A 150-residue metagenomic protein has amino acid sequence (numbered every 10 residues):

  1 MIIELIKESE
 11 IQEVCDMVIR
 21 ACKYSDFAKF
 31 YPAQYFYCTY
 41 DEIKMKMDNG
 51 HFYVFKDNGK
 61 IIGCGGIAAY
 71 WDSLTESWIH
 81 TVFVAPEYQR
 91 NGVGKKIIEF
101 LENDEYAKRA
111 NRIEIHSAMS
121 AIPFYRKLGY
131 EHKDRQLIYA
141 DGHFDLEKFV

Functional and structural regions predicted by a protein language model:
I2-D16: A short beta-loop-alpha structural element at the N-terminal edge of CoA-dependent acyl/N-acetyltransferase catalytic
I19-E42: Conserved GNAT-fold acetyl-CoA-binding loop/helix
E42-V54, W78: A short helix-loop-beta-strand connector motif used in the catalytic cores of GNAT acetyltransferases and, in some
V54, K60-A69, W78, F83: Conserved beta-strand in the GNAT
A69-H80, Q89, Y139-G142: A conserved beta-turn-beta hairpin within the catalytic core of GNAT-like acetyltransferases that forms part
Y88, G92-F100: Conserved acetyl-CoA pyrophosphate-binding loop and the N-cap/start of the following alpha-helix in GNAT-like
E105-A118: Conserved GNAT acetyl-CoA-binding A-motif
E114-H116, R126, E131-L146: Conserved catalytic-core motifs of GNAT/GCN5-like acyltransferases
